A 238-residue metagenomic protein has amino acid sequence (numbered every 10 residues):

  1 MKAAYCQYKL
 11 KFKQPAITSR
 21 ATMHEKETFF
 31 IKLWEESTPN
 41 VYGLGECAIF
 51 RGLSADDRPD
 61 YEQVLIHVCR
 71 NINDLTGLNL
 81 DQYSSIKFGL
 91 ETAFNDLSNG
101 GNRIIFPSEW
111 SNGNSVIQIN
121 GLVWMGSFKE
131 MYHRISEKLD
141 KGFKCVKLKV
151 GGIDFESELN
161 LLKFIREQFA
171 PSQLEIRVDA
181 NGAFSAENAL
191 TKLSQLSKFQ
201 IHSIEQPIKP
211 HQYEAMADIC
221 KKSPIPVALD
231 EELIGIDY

Functional and structural regions predicted by a protein language model:
M1-I176, N181-A183, L190, S194-K198: N-terminal capping/lid subdomain adjacent to the active-site entrance of alpha/beta enzymes
E156-S157, F184-E187, H211-E214, D237: Residues that form or flank phosphate/diphosphate-binding pockets in enzymes that use nucleotide phosphates
E175, I201, P226: Hydrophobic "anchor" residues on beta-strands that sit immediately upstream of conserved functional sites
A180, I208, E231: Active-site proximal loops enriched in glycine and acidic residues that flank catalytic Cys/His/Asp and coordinate
Q200-H211: A short, conserved beta-to-alpha structural element at the edge of catalytic cores that scaffolds binding
H211-Y238: Catalytic alpha/beta core domains of metabolic enzymes, predominantly
